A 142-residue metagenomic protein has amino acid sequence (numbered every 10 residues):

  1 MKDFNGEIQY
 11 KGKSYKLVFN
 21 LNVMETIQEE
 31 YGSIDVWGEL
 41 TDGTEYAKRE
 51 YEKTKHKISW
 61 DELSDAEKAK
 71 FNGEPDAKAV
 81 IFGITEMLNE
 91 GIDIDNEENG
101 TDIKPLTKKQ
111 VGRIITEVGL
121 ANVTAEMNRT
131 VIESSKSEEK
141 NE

Functional and structural regions predicted by a protein language model:
M1-S14, I34-R49, K55-K70, K78 (+2 more regions): Charged interaction scaffolds used for protein-protein
L17-F19: Short capping micro-motif at the N-terminus of alpha-helices
L21-L40: Short, surface-exposed, low-complexity cationic segments
L21-V23, D76, E117: Short, structured coil/loop segments at alpha-helix boundaries
G32, N89-I92: Hydrophobic/aromatic-lined pockets within catalytic cores
